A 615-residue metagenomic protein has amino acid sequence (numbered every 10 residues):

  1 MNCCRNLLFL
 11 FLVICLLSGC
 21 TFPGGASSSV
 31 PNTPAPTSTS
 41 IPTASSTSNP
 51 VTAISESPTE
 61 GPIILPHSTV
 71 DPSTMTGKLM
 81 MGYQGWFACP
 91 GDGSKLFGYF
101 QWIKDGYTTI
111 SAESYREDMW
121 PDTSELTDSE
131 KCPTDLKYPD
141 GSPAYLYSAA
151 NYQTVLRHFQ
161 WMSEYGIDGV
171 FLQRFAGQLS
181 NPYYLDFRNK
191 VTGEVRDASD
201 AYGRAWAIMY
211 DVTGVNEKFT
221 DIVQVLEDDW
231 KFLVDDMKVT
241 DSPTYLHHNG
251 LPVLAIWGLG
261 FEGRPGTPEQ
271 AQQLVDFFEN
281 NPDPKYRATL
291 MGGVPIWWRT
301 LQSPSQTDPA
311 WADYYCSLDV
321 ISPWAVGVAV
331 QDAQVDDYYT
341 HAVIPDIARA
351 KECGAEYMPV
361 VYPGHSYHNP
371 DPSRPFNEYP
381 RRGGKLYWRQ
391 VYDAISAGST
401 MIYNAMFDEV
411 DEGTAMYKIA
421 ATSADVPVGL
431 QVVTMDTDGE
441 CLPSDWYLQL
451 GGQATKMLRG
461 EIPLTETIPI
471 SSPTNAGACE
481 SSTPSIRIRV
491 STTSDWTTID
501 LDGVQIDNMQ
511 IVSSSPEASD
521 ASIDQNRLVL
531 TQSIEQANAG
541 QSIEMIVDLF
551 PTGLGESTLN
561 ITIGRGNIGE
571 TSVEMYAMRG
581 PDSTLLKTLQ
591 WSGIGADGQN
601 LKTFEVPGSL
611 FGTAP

Functional and structural regions predicted by a protein language model:
G19-C20, G24-I63, H67, T474 (+1 more regions): Ser/Thr-rich, Proline-interspersed low-complexity disordered segments
V51-E480, S557, V606-G608, T613: Glycan-processing catalytic domains of CAZymes
S481, I543-G555, A577-G580, E605-T613: Extracellular and analogous surface-interaction loops
P484-R489, I543, G553-V573: A short beta-strand element within beta-rich, extracytoplasmic domains of secreted/secretory-pathway proteins
W496, D502-R527: Extracellular glycan-recognition surfaces and repeat-rich motifs
I499, V504, E570-D582: Short, surface-exposed beta-strand/strand-loop-strand elements in extracellular ectodomains
N526-G553, T571, G598-E605: Short beta-strands within extracellular/lumenal beta-sheet-rich domains
D582-A614: Extracellular carbohydrate recognition and processing domains and analogous Trp-centered ligand-binding platforms
